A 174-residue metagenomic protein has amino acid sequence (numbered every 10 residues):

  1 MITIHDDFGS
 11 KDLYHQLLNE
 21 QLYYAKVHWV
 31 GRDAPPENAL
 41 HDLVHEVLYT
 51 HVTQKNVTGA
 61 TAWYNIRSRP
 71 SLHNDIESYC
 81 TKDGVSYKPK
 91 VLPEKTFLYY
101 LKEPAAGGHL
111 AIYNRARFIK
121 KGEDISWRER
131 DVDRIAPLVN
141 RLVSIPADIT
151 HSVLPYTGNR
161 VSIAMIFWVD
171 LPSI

Functional and structural regions predicted by a protein language model:
M1-S144, D148-I174: Fe(II)/2-oxoglutarate oxygenase catalytic core
